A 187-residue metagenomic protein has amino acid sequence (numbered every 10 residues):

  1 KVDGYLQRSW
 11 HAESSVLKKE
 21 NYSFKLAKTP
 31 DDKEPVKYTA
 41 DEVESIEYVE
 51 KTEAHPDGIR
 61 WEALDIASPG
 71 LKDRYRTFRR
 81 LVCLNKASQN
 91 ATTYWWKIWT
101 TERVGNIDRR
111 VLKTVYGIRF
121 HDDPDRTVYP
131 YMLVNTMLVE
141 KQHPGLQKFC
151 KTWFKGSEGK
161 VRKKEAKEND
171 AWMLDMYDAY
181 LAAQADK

Functional and structural regions predicted by a protein language model:
K1-V2, K187: Sec-dependent signal peptide cleavage junction
V2-S157: Aromatic-patch recognition
W153-K187: C-terminal partner/receptor-binding element of secreted or periplasmic proteins
